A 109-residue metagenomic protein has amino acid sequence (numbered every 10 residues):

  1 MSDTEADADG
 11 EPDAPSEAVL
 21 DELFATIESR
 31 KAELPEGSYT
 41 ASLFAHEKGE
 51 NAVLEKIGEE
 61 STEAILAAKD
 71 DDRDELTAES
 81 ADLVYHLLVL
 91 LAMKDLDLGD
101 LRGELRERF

Functional and structural regions predicted by a protein language model:
M1-E79, Y85-F109: Flexible "arm" and connector segments at domain edges
